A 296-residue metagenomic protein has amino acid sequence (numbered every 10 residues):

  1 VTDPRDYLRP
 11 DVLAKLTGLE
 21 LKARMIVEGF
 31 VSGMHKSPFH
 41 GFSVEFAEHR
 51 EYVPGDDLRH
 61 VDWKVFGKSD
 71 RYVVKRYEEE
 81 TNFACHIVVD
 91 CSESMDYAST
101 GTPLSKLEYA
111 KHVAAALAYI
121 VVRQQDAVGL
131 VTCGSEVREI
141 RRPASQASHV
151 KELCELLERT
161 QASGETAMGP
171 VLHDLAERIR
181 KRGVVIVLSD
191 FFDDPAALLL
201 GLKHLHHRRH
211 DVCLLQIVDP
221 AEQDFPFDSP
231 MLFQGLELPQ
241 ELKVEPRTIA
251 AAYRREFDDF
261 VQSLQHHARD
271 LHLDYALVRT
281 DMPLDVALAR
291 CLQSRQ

Functional and structural regions predicted by a protein language model:
V1-S148, V184-L188, D194-A196, L200-H204 (+4 more regions): An amphipathic, basic-hydrophobic helix/alpha-beta surface used to engage anionic, phosphate-rich ligands or surfaces
I140-E155, L292-Q296: Short, electropositive alpha-helical surface patch
H149-I186, P195-A197, D219: Von Willebrand factor
D174-R180, L202-H207, Q223-F225: Short, conserved, surface-exposed binding loops centered on an aromatic residue
P226-A251: Acidic, Ser/Thr-rich peripheral helices and adjacent loops at domain boundaries
F227-L232, R290-Q296: Short, surface-exposed amphipathic charged segments that create phosphate/polyanion-binding patches used for binding
A251-F260: A conserved acidic, glycine/proline-rich C-terminal tail/linker
S263-R295: Conserved, well-ordered alpha-helix/loop/beta-strand core segments that scaffold catalytic motifs
